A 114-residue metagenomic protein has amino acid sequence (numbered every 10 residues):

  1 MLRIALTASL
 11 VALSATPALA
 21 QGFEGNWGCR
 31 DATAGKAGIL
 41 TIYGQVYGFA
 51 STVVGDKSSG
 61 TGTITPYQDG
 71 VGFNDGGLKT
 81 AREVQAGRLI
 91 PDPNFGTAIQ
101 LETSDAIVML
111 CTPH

Functional and structural regions predicted by a protein language model:
M1-I4: Positively charged n-region of N-terminal signal peptides that target proteins for export
T16-A20: Sec/Tat signal peptide C-region and signal peptidase I cleavage site
Q21-A37, A98, I107: Tryptophan-anchored aromatic micro-motifs
T33-G72, G76: N-terminal glycine/threonine-rich, aromatic-flanked beta-hairpin/loop signature
S59-G62, G96-H114: Edge beta-strand at a domain terminus
G70-I90: An anionic, turn-rich surface loop/hairpin at beta-sheet edges that serves as a generic interaction/coordination patch
